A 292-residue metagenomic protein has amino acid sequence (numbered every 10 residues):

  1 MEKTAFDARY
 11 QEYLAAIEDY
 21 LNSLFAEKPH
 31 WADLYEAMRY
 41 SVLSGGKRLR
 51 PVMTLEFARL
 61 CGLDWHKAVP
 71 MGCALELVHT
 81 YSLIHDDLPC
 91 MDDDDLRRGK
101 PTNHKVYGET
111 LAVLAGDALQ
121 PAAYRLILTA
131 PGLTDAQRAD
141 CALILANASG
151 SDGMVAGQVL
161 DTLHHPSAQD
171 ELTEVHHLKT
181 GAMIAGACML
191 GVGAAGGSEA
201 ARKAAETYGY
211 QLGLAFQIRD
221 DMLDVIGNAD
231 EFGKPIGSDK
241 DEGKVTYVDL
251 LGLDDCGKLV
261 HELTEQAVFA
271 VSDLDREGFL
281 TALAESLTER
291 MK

Functional and structural regions predicted by a protein language model:
M1-K292: All-alpha prenyltransferase/terpene-synthase fold signal
